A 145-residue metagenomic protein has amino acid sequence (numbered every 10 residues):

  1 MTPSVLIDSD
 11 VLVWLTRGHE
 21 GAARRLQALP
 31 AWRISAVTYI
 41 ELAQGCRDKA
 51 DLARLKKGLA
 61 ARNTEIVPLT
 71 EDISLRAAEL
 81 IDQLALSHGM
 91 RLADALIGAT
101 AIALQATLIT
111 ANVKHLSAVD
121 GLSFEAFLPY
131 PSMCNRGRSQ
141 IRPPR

Functional and structural regions predicted by a protein language model:
M1-I34, Q44-G58, P131-C134, P143-R145: Short, well-structured N-terminal submotif of metal-dependent ribonuclease cores
P3, E65-A111, M133, G137-R145: Active-site neighborhoods of divalent-metal-dependent phosphate/nucleic-acid chemistry enzymes
D8-S9, L42, A77, A101 (+1 more regions): Generic structural signal for small/hydrophobic residues in well-ordered secondary structure, especially within
V11-L12, T38, I73, L96-I97 (+1 more regions): Alpha-helix capping/helix-boundary segments
L12-V13, I40-A43, S117, E125: Nucleotide phosphate-binding site architecture
A23-Q27, K114-G121: Short loop/helix-cap segments at secondary-structure boundaries that form the rim of catalytic
T70, G121-P131: Short beta-strand->loop
